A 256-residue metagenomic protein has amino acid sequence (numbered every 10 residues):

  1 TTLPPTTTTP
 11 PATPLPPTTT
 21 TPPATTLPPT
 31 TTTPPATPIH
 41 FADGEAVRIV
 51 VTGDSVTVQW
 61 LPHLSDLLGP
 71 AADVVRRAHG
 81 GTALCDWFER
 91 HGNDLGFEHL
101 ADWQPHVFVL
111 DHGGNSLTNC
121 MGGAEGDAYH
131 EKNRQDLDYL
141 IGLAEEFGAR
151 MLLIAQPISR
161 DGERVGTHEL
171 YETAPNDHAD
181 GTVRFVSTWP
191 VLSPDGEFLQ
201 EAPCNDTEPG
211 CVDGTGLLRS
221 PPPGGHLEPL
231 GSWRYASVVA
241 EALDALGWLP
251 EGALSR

Functional and structural regions predicted by a protein language model:
T1-P38: Extracellular mucin-like PTS domains
A42-K132: Conserved SGNH/GDSL esterase-like catalytic core that processes O-acyl groups on lipids and polysaccharides
G53-V56, W60, L64, L68 (+6 more regions): Sec/Tat-exported extracytoplasmic proteins
L61, S65, N93-F97, R134-I141 (+3 more regions): Extracytoplasmic/secreted envelope proteins and their assembly/folding machinery, especially bacterial periplasmic
W87-L95, Y129-D136, E163-T167, L227 (+1 more regions): Soluble or luminal CAZymes and related metallo-dependent hydrolases
D111-L117, L140-Y171, W189: Active-site segments of SGNH/GDSL-like serine hydrolases that catalyze O-acetyl group transfer/hydrolysis on lipids
I158-R256: Catalytic His-Asp segment of secreted/periplasmic serine-dependent ester chemistry enzymes
